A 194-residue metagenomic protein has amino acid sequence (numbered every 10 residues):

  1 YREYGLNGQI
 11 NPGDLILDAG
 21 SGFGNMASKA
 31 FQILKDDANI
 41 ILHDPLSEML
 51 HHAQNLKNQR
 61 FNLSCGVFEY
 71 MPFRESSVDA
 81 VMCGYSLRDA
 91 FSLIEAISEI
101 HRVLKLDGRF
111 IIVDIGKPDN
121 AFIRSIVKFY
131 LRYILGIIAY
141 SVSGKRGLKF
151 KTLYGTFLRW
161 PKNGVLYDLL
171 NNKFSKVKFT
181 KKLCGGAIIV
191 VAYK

Functional and structural regions predicted by a protein language model:
Y1-P12, K29: Conserved alpha-helix/loop element of class I SAM-dependent methyltransferases that forms part of the SAM/SAH-binding
P12, D36-D37, L104-R109: Short glycine-dipeptide loop
L15-Y70: Class I SAM-dependent methyltransferase SAM/SAH-binding core
L17, K29, H43, V113-L169: C-terminal alpha-helical "lid/dimerization" subdomain adjacent to the S-adenosyl-L-methionine
E69-V81: A short acidic, Gly/Pro-enriched loop at the edge of an enzyme's catalytic core that lines a small-molecule cofactor
A80-L93: A short SAM/SAH-binding and catalytic strip from SAM-dependent methyltransferases
I94-L106: A short glycine-rich, Lys/Arg-flanked "PGG" loop and its adjoining helix->strand segment in the class I
K173-K194: Core SAM-dependent methyltransferase catalytic element
